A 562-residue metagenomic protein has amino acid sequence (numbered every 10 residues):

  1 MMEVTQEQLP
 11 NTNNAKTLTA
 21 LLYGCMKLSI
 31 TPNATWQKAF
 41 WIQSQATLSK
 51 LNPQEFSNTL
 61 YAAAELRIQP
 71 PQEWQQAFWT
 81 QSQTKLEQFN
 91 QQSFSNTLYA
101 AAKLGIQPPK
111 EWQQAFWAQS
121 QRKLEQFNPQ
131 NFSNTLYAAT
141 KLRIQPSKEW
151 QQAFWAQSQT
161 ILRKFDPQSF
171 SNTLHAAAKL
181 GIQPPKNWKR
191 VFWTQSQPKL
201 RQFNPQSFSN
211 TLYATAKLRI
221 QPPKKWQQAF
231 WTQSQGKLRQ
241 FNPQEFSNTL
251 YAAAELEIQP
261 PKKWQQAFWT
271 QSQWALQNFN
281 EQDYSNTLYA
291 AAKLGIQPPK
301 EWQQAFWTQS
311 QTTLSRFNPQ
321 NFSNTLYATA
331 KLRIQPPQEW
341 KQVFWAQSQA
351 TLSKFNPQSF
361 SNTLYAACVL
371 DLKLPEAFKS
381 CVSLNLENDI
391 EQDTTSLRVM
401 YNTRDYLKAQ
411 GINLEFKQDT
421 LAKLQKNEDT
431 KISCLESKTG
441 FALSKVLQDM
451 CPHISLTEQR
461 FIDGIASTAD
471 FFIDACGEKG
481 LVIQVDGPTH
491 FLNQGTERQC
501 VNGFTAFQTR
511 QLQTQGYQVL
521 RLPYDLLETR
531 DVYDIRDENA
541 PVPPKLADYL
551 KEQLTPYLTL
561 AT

Functional and structural regions predicted by a protein language model:
M1-T562: Eukaryotic RNA-binding helical-repeat scaffolds
